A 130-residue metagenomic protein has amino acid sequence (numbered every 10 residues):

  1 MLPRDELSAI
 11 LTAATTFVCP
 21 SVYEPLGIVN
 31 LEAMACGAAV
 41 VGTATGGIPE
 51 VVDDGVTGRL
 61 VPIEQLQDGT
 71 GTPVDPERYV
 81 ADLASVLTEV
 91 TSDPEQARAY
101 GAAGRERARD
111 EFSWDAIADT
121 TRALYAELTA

Functional and structural regions predicted by a protein language model:
A9-A14: Short alpha-helical donor nucleotide-sugar binding micro-motif in glycosyltransferases
T15, G37: A short alpha->beta transition loop at the rim of the catalytic pocket in nucleotide-sugar-dependent
V22: Aromatic "clamp/platform" in nucleotide-sugar-dependent glycosyltransferases that forms part of the donor/acceptor
G27-N30, I48: Short glycine/serine-rich donor-binding loops of glycosyltransferases
A39-G42, V52, R59: Short hydrophobic beta-strand element within catalytic cores of glycosyltransferases and related nucleotide-activated
G55-E77, E89: A short acidic/histidine/glycine-rich donor-binding loop in glycosyltransferase catalytic cores
D82, E89, Q96-E111: A short, well-ordered alpha-helix in the C-terminal region of glycosyltransferases
E89, D110, W114-A130: C-terminal alpha-helical cap of glycosyltransferases
